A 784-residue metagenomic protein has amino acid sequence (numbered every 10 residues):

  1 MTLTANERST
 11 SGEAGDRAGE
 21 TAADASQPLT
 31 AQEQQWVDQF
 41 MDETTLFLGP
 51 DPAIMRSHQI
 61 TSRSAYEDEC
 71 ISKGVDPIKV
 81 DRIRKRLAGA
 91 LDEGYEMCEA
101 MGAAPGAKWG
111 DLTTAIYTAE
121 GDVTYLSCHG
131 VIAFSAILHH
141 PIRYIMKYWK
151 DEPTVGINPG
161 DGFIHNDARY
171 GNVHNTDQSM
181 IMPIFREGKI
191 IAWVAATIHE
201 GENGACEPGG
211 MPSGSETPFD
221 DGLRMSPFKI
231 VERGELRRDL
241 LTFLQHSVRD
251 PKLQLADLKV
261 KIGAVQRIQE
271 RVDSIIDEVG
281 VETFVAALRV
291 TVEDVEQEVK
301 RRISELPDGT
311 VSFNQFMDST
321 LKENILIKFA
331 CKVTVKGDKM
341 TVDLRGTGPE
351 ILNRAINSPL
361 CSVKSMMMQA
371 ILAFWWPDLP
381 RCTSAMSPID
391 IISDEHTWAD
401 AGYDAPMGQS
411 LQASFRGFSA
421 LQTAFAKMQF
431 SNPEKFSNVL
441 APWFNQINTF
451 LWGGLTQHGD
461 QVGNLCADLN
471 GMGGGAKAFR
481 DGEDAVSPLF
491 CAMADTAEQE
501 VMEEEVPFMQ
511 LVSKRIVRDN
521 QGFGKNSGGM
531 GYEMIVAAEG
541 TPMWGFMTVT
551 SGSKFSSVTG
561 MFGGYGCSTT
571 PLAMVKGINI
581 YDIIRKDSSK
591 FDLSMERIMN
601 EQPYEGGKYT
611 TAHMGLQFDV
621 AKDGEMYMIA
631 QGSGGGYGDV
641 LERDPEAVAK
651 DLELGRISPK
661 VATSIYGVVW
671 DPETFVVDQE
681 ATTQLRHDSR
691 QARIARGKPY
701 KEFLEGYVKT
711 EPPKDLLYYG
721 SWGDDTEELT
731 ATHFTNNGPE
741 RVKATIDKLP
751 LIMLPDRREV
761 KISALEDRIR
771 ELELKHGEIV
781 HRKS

Functional and structural regions predicted by a protein language model:
L3, R782-S784: C-terminal end-of-chain micro-motif
S9-S11, S784: Serine residues within intrinsically disordered or low-complexity segments
S11-E13, G615: Serine/proline-rich low-complexity intrinsically disordered segments, especially terminal tails, linkers
G19, D24-P159, I164-R186, I190-I752 (+1 more regions): Glycine/proline-enriched, intrinsically flexible loops and inter-domain linkers
